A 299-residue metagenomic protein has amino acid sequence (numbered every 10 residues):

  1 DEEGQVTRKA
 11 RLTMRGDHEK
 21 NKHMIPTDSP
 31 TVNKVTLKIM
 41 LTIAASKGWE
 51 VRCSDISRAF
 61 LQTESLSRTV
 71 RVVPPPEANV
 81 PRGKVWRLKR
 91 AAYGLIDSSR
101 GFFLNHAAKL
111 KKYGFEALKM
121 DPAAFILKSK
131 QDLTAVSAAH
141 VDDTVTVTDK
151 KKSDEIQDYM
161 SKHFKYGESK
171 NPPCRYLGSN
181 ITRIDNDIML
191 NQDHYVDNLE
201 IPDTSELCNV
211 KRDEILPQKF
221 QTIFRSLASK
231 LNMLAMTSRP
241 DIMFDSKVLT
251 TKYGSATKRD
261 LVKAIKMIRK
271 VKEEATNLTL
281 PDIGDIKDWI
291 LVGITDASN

Functional and structural regions predicted by a protein language model:
D1-N299: Long, low-complexity, charge-biased intrinsically disordered regions
